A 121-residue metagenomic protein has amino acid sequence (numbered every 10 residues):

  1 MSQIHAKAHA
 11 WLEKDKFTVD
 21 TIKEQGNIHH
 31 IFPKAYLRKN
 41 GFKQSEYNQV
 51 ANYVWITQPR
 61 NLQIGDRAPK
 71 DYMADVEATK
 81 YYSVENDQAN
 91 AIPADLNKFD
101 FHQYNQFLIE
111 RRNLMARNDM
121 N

Functional and structural regions predicted by a protein language model:
M1-I31, Y36: Aromatic-lined ligand-binding clefts that engage carbohydrates, nucleic acids, or primary amines
Q25, P69-K70, R112: Alpha-helix initiation and N-capping motif
G26, K39-I64: Short beta-strand-alpha-helix junction that forms the catalytic/metal-binding core of metal-dependent nuclease domains
I31, I56, R60, L114 (+1 more regions): Generic, well-ordered alpha-helical scaffold segments in large soluble proteins
I31-A35, N40, R60, V76: Generic structural signal for hydrophobic core residues of well-folded globular domains
L37-N40, D66-D71, F99: Short conserved micro-motifs at the rims of enzyme active sites and ligand-binding pockets
E46-Y47, I64-I92: Polybasic, low-complexity binding patches
K80-N121: C-terminal, well-folded lobe of enzymatic/effector domains
